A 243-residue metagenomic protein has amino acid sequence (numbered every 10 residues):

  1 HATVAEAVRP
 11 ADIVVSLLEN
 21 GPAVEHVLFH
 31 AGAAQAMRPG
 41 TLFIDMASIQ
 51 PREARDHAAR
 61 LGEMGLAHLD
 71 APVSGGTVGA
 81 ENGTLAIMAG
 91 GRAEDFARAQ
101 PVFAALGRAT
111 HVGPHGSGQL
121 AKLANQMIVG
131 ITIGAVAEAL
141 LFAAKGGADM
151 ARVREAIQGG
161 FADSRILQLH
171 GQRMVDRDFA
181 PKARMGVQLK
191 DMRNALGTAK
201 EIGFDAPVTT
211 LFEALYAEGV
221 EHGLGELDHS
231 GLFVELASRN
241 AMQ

Functional and structural regions predicted by a protein language model:
H1, A67-L69, T110, M150 (+1 more regions): Hydrophobic beta-strand scaffold residues
H1-E53, A86-M88: Rossmann-like NAD(P)-binding element
L18, F29, S48-M127: Rossmann-fold dinucleotide-binding core
G83-G90, T110, P114-G146, E155-L169 (+1 more regions): Active-site-proximal catalytic alpha-helix in oxidoreductases
H115, Q119, D163-H229, E235: Interdomain hinge/lid region at the active-site interface of Rossmann-like NAD(P)-dependent oxidoreductases
A151-G159, T210-A214: Beta-strand segments within the central parallel beta-sheet cores of soluble alpha/beta enzyme folds
